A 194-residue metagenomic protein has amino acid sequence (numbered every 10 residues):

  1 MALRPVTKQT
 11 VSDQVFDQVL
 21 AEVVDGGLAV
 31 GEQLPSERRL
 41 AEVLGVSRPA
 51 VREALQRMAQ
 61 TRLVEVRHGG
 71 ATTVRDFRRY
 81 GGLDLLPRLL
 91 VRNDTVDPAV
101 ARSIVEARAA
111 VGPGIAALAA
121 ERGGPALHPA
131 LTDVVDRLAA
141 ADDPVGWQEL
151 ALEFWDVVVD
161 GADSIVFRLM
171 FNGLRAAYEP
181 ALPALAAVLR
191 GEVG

Functional and structural regions predicted by a protein language model:
M1-A110, A117: Short linear motifs at protein or domain termini
A2, V6-Q9, P98, R102 (+5 more regions): Charge-dense, low-complexity intrinsically disordered segments
E22, G26, G81, A177-V188: A short secondary-structure junction motif
I104-A184: Conserved amphipathic alpha-helical segments that form helical-bundle/coiled-coil interaction surfaces
E192-G194: A late-sequence structural motif
